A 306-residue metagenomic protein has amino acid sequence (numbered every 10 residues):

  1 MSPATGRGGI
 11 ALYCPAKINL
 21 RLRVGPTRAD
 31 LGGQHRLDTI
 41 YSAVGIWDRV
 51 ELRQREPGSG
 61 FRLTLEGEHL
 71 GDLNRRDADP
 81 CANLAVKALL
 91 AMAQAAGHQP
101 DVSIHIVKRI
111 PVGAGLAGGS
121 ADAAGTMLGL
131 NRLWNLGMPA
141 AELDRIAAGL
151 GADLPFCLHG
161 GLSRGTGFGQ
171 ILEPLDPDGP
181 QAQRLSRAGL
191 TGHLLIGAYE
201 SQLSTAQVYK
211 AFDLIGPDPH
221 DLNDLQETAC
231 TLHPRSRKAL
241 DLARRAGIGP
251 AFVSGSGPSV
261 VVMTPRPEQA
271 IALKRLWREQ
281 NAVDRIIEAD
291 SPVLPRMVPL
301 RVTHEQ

Functional and structural regions predicted by a protein language model:
M1-A114, R132, L136-M138: ATP-binding N-lobe of GHMP and related small-molecule kinases
S2-P15, N19-T39, L136-A251, M263-Q306: ATP-dependent small-molecule kinase catalytic core of the GHMP/sugar-kinase superfamily and closely related
P80, G118-A121, T231: Alpha-helix N-cap and loop-to-helix initiation/capping positions
L90, G125-R132, R145-A148: A broadly conserved amphipathic alpha-helix scaffold signal in soluble, globular proteins
A114-A140, F156-L158: DPxDG-like acidic metal-binding loop motif
P258-V260: Conserved glycine-rich beta-strand-loop-beta hairpin in the small C-terminal domain of fold type I
